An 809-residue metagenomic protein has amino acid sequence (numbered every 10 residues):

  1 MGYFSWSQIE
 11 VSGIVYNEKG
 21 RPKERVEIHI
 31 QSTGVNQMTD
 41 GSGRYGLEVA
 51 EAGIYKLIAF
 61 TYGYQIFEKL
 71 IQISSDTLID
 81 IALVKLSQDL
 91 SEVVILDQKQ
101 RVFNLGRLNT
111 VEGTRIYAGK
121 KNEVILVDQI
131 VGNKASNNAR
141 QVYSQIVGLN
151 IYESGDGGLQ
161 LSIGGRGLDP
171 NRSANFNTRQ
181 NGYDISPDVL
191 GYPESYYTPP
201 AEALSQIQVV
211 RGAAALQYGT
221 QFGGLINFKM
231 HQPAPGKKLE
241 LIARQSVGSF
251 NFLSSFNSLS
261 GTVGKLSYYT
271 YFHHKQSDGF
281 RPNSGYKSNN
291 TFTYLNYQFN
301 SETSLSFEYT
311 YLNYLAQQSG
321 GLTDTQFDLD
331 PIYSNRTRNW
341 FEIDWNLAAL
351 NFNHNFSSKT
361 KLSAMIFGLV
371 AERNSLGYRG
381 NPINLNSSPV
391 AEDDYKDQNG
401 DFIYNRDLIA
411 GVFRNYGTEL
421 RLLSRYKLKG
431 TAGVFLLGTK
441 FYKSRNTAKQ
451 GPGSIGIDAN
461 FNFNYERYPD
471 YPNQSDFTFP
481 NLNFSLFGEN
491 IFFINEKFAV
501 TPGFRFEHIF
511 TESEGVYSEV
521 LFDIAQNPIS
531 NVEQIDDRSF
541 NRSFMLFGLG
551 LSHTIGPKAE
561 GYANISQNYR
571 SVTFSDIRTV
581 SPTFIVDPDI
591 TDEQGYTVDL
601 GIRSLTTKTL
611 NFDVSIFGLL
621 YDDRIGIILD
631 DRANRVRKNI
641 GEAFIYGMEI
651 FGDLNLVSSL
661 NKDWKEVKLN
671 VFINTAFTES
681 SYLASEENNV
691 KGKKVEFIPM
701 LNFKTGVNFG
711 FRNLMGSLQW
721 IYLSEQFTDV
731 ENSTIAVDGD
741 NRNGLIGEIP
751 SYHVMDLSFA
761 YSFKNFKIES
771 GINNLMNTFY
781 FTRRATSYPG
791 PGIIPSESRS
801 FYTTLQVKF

Functional and structural regions predicted by a protein language model:
L78-A82, N109-I116, A139-V142, L161-G167 (+5 more regions): N-terminal periplasmic accessory domains that precede and gate Gram-negative outer-membrane beta-barrel machines
T114-R115, E123-P187: Extracytoplasmic beta-strand/coil segments of soluble accessory domains associated with Gram-negative outer-membrane
Y183-R211, T583: Short acidic/polar hinge/loop motifs at secondary-structure boundaries that mediate gating or recognition
V247-Q276, R281-Q317, W340-S358, F441 (+4 more regions): Transmembrane beta-barrel wall of Gram-negative outer-membrane proteins
S301-T310, I343-V520, S552-T554, N564 (+4 more regions): Face-selective signature of the C-terminal outer-membrane beta-barrel domain
N355, K361-R379, T554, E560-S566 (+4 more regions): Membrane-embedded beta-barrel scaffold of Gram-negative outer-membrane proteins
E496, T609-D622, R637-N732, M776 (+1 more regions): Gram-negative outer-membrane beta-barrel transporters
F617, V657, K668-L669, Y722-D738 (+1 more regions): C-terminal beta-signal and adjacent terminal beta-strands/loops of Gram-negative outer-membrane beta-barrel proteins
